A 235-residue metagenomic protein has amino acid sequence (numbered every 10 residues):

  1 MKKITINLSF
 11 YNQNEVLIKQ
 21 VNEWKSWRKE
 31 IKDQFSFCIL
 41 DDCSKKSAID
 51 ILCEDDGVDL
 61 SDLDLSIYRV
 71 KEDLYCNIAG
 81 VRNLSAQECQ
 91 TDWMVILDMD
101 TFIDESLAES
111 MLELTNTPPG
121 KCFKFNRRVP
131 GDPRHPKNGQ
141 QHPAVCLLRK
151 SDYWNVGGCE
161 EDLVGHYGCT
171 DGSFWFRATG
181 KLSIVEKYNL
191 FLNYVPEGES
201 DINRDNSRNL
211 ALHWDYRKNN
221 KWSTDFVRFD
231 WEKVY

Functional and structural regions predicted by a protein language model:
Q13-R28: Short, well-formed alpha-helical segments that are part of the catalytic scaffolds of diverse glycosyltransferases
Q20, H166-Y235: C-terminal catalytic/acceptor-binding lobe
D33-C43, Y68-K71: Short beta-strand/loop segment that forms part of the nucleotide-sugar
I39-L52, D98-F102: A conserved acidic beta->alpha catalytic loop
E72-E88: Glycine-rich, basic loop-to-helix element that forms the pyrophosphate-binding segment of sugar-nucleotide handling
M94: Short aromatic/hydrophobic "clamp" motif used to bind/position activated sugar donors
T101-L114: Acidic donor-binding/catalytic loop of UDP-sugar-dependent glycosyltransferases, especially processive GT2
F123-K137: Short beta-strand-to-loop element that shapes/binds the nucleotide-sugar donor at the catalytic cleft/hinge
